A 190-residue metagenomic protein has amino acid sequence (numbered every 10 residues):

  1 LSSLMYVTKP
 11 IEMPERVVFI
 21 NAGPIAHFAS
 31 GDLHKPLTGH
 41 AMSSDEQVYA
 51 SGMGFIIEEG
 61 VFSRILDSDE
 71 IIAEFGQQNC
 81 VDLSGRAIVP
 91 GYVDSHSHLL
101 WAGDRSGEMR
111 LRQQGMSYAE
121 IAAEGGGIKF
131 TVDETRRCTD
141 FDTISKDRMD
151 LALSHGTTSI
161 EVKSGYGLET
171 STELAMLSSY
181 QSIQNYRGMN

Functional and structural regions predicted by a protein language model:
S2-E74: N-terminal metal-binding scaffold of metallo-dependent hydrolase/deaminase domains
P14-I20, I72-Q114: Replace "His-x-His-based motif
A22, F55, G60, G85 (+4 more regions): Divalent metal-coordination and catalytic microenvironments
F28, W101-R105, T170: Active-site-proximal flexible loops/turns
L33-K35, G39, E70, S106-R110 (+1 more regions): Short, glycine/charged-enriched secondary-structure capping and boundary segments
R105-F141: Active-site gating loops and adjacent loop-to-helix segments of metal-dependent hydrolytic enzymes
G126-K146, D150, T158-N190: Metal-coordinating catalytic core of metallo-dependent amide/deamination hydrolases
